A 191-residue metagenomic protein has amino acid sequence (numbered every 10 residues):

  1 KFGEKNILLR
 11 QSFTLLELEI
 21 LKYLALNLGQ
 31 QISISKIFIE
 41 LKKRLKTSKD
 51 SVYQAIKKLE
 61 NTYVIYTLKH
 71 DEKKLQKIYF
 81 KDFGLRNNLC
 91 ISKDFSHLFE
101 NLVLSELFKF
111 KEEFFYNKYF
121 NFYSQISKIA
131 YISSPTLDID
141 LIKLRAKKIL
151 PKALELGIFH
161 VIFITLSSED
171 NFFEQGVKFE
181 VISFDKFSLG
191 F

Functional and structural regions predicted by a protein language model:
F2-S127: Accessory nucleic acid-recognition modules appended to NTPase machines
K81-F83, S134, F184: Generic beta-structure capping elements
C90, I142, F172-E174: Short glycine-/acidic-enriched loop or helix-start segments at secondary-structure transitions that form or flank
V103, L107, F120-I149: Conserved catalytic cores of phosphodiester-cleaving nucleases, focusing on short active-site segments
Y119-F120, I164-N171: Short, polar loop motifs at secondary-structure junctions
A130, I162-F163: Structural beta-sheet core signal
K148-F159: Arginine/glycine-rich "motif VI" loop of SF2 helicases in the C-terminal RecA-like domain
S168-F191: Domain-level recognition of nuclease-like catalytic cores that cleave nucleotide substrates
